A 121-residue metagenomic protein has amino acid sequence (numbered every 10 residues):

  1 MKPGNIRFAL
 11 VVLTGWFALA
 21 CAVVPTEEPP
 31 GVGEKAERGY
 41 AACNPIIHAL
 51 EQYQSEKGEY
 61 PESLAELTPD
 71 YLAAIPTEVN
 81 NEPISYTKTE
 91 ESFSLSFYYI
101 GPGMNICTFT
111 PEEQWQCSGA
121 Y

Functional and structural regions predicted by a protein language model:
M1-L10: Bacterial N-terminal signal peptides that target proteins for export
A9-L19: Bacterial N-terminal signal peptides
A18, A22-Y71: Conserved hydrophobic/amphipathic alpha-helical signal-anchor segments
E51-G103, S118-Y121: Extracellular/periplasmic head regions of type IV pilus-like filament subunits
G103-Q116: A short, surface-exposed beta-strand/turn
